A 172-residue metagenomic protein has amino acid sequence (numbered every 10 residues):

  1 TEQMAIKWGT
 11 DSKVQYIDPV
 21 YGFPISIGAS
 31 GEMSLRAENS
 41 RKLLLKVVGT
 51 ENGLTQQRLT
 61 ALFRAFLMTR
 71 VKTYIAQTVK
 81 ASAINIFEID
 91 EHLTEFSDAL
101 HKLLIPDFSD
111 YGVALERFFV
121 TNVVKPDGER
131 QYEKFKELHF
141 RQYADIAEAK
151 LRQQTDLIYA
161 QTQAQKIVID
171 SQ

Functional and structural regions predicted by a protein language model:
T1-Q3: Basic, amphipathic N-terminal segments that precede the first structured/catalytic domain
A5, G9-Q172: Elongated, amphipathic alpha-helices that form coiled-coils and helical stalk/scaffold elements used
